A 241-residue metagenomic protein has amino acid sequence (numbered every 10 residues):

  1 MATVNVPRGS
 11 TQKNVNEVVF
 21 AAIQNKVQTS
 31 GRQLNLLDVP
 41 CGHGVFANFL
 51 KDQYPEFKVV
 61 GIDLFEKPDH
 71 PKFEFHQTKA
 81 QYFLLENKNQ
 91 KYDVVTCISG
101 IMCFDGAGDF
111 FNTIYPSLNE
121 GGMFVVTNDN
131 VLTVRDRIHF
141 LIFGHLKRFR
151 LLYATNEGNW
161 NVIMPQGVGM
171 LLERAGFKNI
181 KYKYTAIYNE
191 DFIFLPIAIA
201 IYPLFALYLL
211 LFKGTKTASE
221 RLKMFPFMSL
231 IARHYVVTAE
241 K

Functional and structural regions predicted by a protein language model:
M1-Q90, F111, A232-Y235: Conserved N-terminal segment of class I S-adenosyl-L-methionine
F57, F73, G122, F177-K178: A structural micro-motif
D93: Active-site-proximal betaalpha loop/short-helix elements that scaffold phosphoryl/nucleotidyl transfer chemistry
T96: A conserved beta-strand element that flanks and buttresses the S-adenosyl-L-methionine
S99-C103: Short catalytic micro-motifs in class I SAM-dependent methyltransferases
D105-D109, T113, M123-E240: S-adenosyl-L-methionine-dependent methyltransferase catalytic module, highlighting the catalytic core
